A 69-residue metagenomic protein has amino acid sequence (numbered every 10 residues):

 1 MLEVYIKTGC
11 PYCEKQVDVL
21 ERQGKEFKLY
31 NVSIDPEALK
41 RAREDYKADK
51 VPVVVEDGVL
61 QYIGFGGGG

Functional and structural regions predicted by a protein language model:
M1-K25: Local sequence-structure signature of Cys/Sec-based thiol-disulfide redox active-site neighborhoods
Y5, Y30-N31: Small/polar loops that bind or transfer phosphate-bearing groups
E14, E37, G64: Residues that form or flank phosphate/diphosphate-binding pockets in enzymes that use nucleotide phosphates
K15, R43-E44, G58: Non-catalytic interaction surface on structured domains
F27-L29, L60: Conserved beta-strand scaffold positions in the cores of enzyme catalytic domains, especially in NTP/NDP-utilizing
N31-A48: Thioredoxin-like thiol-disulfide oxidoreductase module
Y46-E56: Structural micro-motif
V55-G69: Non-catalytic, surface beta->alpha helical segment in thiol-disulfide oxidoreductase systems
